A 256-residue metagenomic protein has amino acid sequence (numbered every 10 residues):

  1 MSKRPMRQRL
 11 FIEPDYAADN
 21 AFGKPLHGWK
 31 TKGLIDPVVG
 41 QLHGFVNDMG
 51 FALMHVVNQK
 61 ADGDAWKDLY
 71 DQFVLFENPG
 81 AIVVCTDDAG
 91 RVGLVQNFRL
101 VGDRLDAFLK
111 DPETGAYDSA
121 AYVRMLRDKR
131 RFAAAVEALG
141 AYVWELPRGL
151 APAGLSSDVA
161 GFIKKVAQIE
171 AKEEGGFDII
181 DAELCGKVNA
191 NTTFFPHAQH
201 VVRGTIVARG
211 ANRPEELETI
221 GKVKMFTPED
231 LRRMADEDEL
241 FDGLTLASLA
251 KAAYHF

Functional and structural regions predicted by a protein language model:
M1-A211, D236-L240, L246-F256: N-terminal leader/linker segments that precede catalytic domains of diphosphate-processing enzymes
E215-L240: NUDIX/MutT-family hydrolases
